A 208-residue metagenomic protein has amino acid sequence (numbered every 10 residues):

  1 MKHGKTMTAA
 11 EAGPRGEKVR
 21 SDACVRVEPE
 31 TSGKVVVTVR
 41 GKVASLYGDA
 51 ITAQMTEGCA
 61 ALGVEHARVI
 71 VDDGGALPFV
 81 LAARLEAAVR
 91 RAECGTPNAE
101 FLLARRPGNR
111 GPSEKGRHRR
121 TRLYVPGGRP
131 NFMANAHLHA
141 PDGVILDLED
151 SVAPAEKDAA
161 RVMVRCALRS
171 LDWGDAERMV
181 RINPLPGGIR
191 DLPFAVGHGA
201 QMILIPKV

Functional and structural regions predicted by a protein language model:
M1-S113: N-terminal intrinsically disordered, cationic/polar leader segments that include organellar targeting peptides
K115-R117, R122-A140, I145-V208: Conserved alpha/beta-domain cores
